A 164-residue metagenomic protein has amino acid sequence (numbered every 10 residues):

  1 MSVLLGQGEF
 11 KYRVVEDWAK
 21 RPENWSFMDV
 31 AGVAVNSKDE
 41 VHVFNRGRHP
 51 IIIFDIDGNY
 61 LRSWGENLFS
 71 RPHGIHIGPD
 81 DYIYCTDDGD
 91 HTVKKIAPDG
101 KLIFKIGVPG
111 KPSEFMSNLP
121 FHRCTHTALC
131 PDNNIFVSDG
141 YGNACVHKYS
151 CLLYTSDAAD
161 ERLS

Functional and structural regions predicted by a protein language model:
L4-S26: A short helix->beta-strand "capping" segment at the edge of beta-propeller domains
V15-A19, R62-G65, I103-P109, S156: Beta-propeller fold detector
N24-S37, N67-Y82, K111, F115-N134 (+1 more regions): Beta-rich, blade/repeat-based domains predominating in secreted/periplasmic proteins but also intracellular
V43-R46, C85-D88, V137-G140: Conserved beta-strand positions in repeat-built beta-propeller and related beta-rich domains
F44-D57: Beta-propeller domains
P50-I51, H91-V93, A144-V146: Structural signal for beta-propeller blades
D55-D57, A97-D99, S150-L152: Short loop/turn segments that connect beta-strands within beta-propeller blades
Y154-S164: Single conserved hydrophobic/aromatic residue that forms the stacking wall/gate of nucleotide- or nucleobase-binding
